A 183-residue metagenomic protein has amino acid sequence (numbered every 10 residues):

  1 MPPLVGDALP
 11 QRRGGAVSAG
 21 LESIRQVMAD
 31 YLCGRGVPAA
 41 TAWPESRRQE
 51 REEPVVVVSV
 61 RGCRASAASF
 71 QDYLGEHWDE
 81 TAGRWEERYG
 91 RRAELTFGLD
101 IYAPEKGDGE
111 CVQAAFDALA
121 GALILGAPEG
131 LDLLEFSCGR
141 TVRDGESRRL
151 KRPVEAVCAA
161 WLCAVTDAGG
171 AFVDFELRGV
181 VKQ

Functional and structural regions predicted by a protein language model:
P2-E80, V181-Q183: Small/polar-rich, solvent-exposed N-terminal microdomains that initiate assembly or binding
A42-W43, A82-R84, F136-V142: Short structured motifs
E53, G75, R92-T96, S147-P153 (+2 more regions): A general secondary-structure signal for short beta-strands and their flanking turns/coil in non-transmembrane regions
S59-R61, L134-G139, R178: A structural detector for beta-sheet-dominated domains
A68-Q71, V165-F175: Short, charged, solvent-exposed linker or helix-capping segments at domain edges/interfaces that act as flexible hinges
D79-R84, A171-Q183: Short, cationic low-complexity segments
E87-K106, R148-L162: Oligomerization/assembly interface segments of phage tail-like spikes and tubes
E110-G169: Acidic-leaning, charged glycine-interspersed low-complexity segments
